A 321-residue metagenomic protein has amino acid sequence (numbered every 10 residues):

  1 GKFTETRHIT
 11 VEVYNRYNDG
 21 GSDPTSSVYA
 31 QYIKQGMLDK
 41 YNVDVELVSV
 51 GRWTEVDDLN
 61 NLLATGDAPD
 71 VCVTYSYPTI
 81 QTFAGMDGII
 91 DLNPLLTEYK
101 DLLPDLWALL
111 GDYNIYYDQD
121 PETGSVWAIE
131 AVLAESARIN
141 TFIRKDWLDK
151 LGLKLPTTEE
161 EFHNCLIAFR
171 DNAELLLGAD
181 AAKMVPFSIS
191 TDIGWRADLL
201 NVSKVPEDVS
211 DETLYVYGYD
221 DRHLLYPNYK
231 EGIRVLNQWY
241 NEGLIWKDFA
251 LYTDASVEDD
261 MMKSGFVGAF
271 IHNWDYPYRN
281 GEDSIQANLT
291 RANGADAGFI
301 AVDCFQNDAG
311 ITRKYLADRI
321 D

Functional and structural regions predicted by a protein language model:
G1-D321: Extracytoplasmic/secretory soluble proteins
